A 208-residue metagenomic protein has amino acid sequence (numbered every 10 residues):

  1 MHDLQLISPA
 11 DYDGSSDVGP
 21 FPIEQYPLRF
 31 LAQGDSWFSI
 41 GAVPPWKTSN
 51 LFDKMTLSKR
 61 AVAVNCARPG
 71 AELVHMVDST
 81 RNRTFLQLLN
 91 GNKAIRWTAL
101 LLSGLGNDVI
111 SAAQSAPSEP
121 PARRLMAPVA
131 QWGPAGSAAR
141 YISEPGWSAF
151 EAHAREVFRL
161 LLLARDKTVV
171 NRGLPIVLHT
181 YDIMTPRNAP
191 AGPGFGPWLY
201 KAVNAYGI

Functional and structural regions predicted by a protein language model:
M1-P69: Serine-esterase "nucleophile elbow" of acetyl-processing enzymes
D17-G19, L86-Q87, L163: A generic local structural motif
Q33-G34, C66-A67, S79, S103 (+1 more regions): Short His-Asn-centered micro-motif
S36-S39, R68-L73, G106-I110, I183-P186: Solvent-exposed loop/turn segments at secondary-structure junctions within structured extracellular/periplasmic domains
V43-P45, D78, A113-A116: Short coil/turn segments at secondary-structure boundaries
V74-N90: Charged, often glycine-rich, active-site loop that binds/positions anionic groups
L89-I208: Alpha-helical cap/lid subdomain in secreted, periplasmic, or secretory-pathway luminal O-acyl-processing enzymes
